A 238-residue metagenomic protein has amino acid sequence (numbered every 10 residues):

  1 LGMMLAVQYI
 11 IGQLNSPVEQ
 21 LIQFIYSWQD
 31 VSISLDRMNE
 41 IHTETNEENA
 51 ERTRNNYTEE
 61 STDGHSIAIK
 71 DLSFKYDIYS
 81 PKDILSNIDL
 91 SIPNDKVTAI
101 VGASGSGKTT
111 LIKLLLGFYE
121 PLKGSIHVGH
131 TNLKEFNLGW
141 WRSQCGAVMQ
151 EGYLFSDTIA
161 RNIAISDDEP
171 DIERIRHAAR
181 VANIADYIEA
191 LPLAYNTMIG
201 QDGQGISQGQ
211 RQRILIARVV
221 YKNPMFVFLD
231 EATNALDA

Functional and structural regions predicted by a protein language model:
L1-Q13: A hydrophobic transmembrane-helix motif
M3, P17, S34-R37, Q144 (+1 more regions): Residue-level recognition of specific faces of alpha-helices
I10-I41: Cytosolic ends of transmembrane helices, especially the final helix of ABC transmembrane type-1 domains
Q23, S27-D30, E47, K75-S80 (+1 more regions): An intracellular "coupling" helix at the cytosolic face of ABC transporter transmembrane type-1 domains
E40, E47, A164: Conserved E/DxxT/N motif and adjacent residues on the DHp alpha2 helix of HisKA-family sensor histidine kinases
T43-A50, D186-A190: Proline-centered turn/helix-capping motifs that create local helix->coil transitions or kinks
E47-T62: Pre-NBD coupling/linker segments of ABC/ABC-like ATPases
T58-A238: ABC-type nucleotide-binding domain
